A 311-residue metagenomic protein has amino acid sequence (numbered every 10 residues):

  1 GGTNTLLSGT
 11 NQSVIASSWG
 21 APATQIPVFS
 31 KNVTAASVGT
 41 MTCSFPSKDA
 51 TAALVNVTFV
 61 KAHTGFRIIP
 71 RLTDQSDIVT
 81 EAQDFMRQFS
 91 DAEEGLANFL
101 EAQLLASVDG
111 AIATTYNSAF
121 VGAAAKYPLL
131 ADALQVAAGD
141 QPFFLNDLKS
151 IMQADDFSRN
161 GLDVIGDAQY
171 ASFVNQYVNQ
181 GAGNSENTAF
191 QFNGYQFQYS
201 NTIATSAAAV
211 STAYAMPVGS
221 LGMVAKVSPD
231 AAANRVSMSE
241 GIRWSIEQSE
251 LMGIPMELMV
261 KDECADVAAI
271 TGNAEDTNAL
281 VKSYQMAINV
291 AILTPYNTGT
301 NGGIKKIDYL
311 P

Functional and structural regions predicted by a protein language model:
G2-G65: Assembly/oligomerization interface modules of large self-assembling protein complexes
G2-G9, A102, N160-L162, N273: Short glycine-rich, low-complexity/disordered patches
P22-T24, N160-L162, K282, G303-K305: Structural beta-strand/beta-sheet cores of well-ordered domains, especially the beta-sheet scaffolds that support
C43-S90, E94-G95, F99: Long, hydrophobic/aromatic-enriched structural stretches that serve as scaffold segments
F66-T80, P142-G181: Structured, hydrophobic secondary-structure cores that serve as assembly/anchoring elements
Q75-Q153, I307-L310: Alpha-helical scaffold segments that mediate packing/assembly in large oligomeric complexes
P128, D132-G139, N175-P311: Sequence/fold signature of self-assembling virion shell proteins
